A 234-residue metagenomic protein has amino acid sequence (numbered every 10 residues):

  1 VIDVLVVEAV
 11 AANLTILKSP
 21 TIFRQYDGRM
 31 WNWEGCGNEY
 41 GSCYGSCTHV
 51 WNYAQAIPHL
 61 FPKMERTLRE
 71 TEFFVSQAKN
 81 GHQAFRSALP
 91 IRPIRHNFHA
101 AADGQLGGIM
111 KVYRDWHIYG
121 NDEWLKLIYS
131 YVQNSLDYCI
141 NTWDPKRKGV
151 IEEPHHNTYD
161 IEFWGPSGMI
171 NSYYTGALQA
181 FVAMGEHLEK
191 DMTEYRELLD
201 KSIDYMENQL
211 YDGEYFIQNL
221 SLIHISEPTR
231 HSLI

Functional and structural regions predicted by a protein language model:
V1-Q55, H59: An acidic-aromatic substrate-binding cleft motif
V1-V10, A180-Y195: N-terminal leader/propeptide and maturation segments of large enzyme subunits in energy/redox metabolism and hydrolases
R29, Y40-V150, G165-G185, R196: Aromatic-rich carbohydrate-recognition surfaces in CAZymes
D144-E152, N208-E214: C-terminal ends of transmembrane alpha-helices and the immediately adjacent extracellular/lumenal or cytosolic loop
H156-W164: Short beta-alpha connecting loops at secondary-structure transitions that line or flank enzyme active sites
R196-M206: Short amphipathic alpha-helical coiled-coil/interface segments
I223-I234: Single conserved hydrophobic/aromatic residue that forms the stacking wall/gate of nucleotide- or nucleobase-binding
